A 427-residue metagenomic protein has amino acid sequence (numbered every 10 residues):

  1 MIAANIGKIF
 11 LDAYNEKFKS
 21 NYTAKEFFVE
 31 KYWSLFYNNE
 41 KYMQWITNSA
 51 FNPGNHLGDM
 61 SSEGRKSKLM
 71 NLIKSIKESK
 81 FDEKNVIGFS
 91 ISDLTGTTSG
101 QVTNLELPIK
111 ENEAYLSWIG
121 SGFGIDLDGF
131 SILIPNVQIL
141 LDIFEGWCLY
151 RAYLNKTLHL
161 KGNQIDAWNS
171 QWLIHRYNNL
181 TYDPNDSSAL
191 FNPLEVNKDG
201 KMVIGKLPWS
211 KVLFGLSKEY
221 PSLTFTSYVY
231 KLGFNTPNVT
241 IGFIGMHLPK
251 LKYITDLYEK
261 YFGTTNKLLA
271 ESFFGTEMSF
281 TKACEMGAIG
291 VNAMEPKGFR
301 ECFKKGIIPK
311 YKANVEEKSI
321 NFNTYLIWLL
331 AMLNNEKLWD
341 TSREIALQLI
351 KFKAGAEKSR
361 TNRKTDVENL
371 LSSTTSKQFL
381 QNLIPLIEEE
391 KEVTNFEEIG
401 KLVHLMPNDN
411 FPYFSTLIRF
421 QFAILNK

Functional and structural regions predicted by a protein language model:
M1-F89, D93-T98, N136-E145, Y177 (+1 more regions): N-terminal alpha-helical interaction blocks
F18-Y22, E26, Q44, W118 (+10 more regions): Residue-level signal for secondary-structure boundary elements
S20, F28, W33-S34, N38-N39 (+23 more regions): A generic structural signal for solvent-exposed, polar alpha-helical segments
K25-E26, N38, K161, I165 (+3 more regions): Intrinsically disordered, low-complexity regions enriched in Ser/Pro/Gly/Gln/His and often acidic
E40-N52, T103-L269: Domain-exit/linker segments immediately C-terminal to small folded modules
D82-G88, I109, A114-L116, S342 (+1 more regions): Small-side-chain structural scaffolding
S90-S92, W118, T276, G287: A broad "ordered helical/assembly scaffold" signature
L251-K427: Extended, amphipathic alpha-helical scaffolds
